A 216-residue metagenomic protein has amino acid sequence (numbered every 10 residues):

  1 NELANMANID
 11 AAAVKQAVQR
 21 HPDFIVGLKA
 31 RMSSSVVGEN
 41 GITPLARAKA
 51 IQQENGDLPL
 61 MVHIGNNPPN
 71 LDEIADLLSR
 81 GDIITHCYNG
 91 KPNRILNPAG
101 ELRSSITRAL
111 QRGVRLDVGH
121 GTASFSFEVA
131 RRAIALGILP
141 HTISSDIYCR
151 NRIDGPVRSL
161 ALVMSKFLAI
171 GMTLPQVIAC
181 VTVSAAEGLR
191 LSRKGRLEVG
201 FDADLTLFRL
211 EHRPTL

Functional and structural regions predicted by a protein language model:
N1-M32: Divalent-metal coordination cores built from histidine and acidic residues
E2-M6, A99-G100, V157-R158: Short, surface-exposed amphipathic charged segments that create phosphate/polyanion-binding patches used for binding
N8, I64-P68, E187-R190: Short gly/ser/thr-rich secondary-structure transition/capping motifs
I9, D23, S79, I138 (+1 more regions): Structured loop/turn residues at beta-strand edges in well-structured enzyme cores
A30-D154: Active-site core of metal-dependent hydrolases
E128-F208: His/Asp/Glu-enriched, well-ordered alpha-helical/loop segment that forms or immediately abuts the divalent-metal
L210-H212: Short beta->alpha transition motifs characteristic of CBS
P214-L216: Short, surface-exposed loop/helix-turn segments at secondary-structure junctions that function as lids/hinges flanking
